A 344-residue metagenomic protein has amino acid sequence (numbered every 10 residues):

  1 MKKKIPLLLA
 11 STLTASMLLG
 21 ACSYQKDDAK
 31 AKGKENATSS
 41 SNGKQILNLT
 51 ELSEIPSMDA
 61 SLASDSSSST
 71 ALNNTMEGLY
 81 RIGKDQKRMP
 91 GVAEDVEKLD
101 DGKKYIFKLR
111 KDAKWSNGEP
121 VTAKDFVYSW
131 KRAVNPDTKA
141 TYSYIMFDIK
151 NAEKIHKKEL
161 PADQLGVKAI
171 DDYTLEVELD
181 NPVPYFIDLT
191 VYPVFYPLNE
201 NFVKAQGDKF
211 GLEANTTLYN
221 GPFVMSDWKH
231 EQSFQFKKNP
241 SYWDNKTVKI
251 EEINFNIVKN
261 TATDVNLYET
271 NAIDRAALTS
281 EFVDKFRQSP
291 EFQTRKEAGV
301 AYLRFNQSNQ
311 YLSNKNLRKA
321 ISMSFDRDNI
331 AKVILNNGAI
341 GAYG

Functional and structural regions predicted by a protein language model:
C22-E35: Bacterial lipoprotein signal-peptidase II cleavage site
G43-S53, E94, K104-F107, F126-W130 (+4 more regions): Short, well-ordered beta-strand elements
T50-K98, L218: N-terminal lobe/hinge region of extracytoplasmic solute-binding protein
D85-K114, F147-N201: Surface-exposed ligand-recognition segments of extracellular binding domains, strongest in the long/variable loop
E94-Y142, Y311: Aromatic- and charge-enriched surface segment that lines or borders ligand/interaction sites
A162, L179-V248, E252: Gly/Pro-rich hinge or "lid" segments in bacterial periplasmic/extracellular proteins
P240-D284, N316, A320: Ligand-site clamp/hinge motif
A277-G344: Local pocket/hinge segments that shape ligand/substrate recognition
